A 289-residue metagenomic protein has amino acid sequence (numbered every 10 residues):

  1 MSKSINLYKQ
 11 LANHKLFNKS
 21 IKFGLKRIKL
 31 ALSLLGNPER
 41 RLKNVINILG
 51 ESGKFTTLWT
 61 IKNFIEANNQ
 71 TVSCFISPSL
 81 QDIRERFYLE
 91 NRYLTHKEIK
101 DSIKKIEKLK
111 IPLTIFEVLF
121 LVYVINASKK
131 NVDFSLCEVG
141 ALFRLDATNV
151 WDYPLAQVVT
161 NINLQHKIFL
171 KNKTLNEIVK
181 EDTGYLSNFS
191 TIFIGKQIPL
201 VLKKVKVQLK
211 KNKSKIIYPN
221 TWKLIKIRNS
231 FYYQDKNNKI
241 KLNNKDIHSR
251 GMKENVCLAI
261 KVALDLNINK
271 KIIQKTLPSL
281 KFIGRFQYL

Functional and structural regions predicted by a protein language model:
M1-T71, L80-Q81, K97, I111 (+1 more regions): N-terminal leader/targeting and accessory segments in enzymes
Q10, R86, K105, L258-K261: A general alpha-helix detector
L25, K29-L34, P38-K43, E66-D152 (+2 more regions): ATP-dependent carboxylate-amine ligase catalytic core
I28, L58, I99, I103 (+2 more regions): A general structural signal for well-ordered alpha-helical segments in protein cores
K43, K130-E138, P154-S279, F286: Acidic, Mg2+-coordinating active-site environments of NTP-dependent enzymes
N47, Y88, V158: Conserved beta-strand segments that form the floor/walls of ligand-binding pockets within enzyme and binding domains
T56, T60, V118-Y123, C257-K261: Short amphipathic alpha-helical face segments that pack within enzyme cores and frequently flank/anchor catalytic
